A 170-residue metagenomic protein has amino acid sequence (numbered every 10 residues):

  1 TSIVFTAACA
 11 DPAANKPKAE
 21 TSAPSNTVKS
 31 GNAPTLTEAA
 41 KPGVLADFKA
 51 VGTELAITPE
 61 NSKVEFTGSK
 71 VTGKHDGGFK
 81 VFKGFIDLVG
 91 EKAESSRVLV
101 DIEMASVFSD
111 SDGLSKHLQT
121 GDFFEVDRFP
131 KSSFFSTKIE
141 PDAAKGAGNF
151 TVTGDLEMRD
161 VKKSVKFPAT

Functional and structural regions predicted by a protein language model:
T1-A7: Sec-dependent bacterial lipoprotein signal peptides
C9-T170: Low-complexity, acidic/polar, glycine-enriched regions of mature
